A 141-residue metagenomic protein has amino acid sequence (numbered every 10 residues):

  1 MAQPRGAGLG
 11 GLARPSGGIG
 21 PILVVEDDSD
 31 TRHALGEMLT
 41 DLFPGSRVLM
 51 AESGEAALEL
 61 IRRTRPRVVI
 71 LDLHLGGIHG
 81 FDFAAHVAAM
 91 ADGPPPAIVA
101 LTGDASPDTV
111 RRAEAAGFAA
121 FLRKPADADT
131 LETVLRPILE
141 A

Functional and structural regions predicted by a protein language model:
E26: Conserved acidic carboxylate
S29-L49: Two-component/phosphorelay signaling modules centered on CheY-like receiver
S53, H79-D82: Acidic catalytic/metal-coordinating carboxylates
E59, F81-P94: Short amphipathic alpha-helix used as the core "switch/output" element in two-component signaling
T64-I70, L75: Active-site beta3 strand of CheY-like receiver
G76, S106: The feature encodes the CheY-like receiver
A126-L135: C-terminal output helix
